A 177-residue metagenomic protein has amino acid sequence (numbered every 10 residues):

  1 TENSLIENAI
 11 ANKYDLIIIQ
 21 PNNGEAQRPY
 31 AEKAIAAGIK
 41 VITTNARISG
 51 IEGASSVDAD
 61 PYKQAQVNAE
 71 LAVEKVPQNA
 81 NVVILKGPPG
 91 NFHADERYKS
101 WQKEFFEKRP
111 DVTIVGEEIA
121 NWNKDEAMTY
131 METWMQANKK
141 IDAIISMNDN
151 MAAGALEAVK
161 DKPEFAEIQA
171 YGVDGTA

Functional and structural regions predicted by a protein language model:
T1-A177: A residue-level marker of the well-folded mature domains of exported/periplasmic proteins
